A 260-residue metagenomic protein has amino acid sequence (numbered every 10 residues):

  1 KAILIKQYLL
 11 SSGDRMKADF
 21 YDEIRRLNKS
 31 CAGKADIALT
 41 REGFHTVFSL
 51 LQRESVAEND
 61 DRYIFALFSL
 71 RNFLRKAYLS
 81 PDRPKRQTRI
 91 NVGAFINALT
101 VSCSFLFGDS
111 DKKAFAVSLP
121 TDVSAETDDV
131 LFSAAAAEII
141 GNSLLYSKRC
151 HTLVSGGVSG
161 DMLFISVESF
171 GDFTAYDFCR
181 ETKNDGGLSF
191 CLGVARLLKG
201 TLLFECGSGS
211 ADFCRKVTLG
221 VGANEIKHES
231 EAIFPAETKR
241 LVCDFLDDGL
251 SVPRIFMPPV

Functional and structural regions predicted by a protein language model:
I3, D14-D19, R196-V260: Flexible, glycine-/charge-rich segments associated with ATP-binding catalytic modules
P81-K85, S124-T127: Conserved micro-motifs of the catalytic ATP-binding
R86-V101: A conserved beta-strand-to-alpha-helix junction within the catalytic ATP-binding
A114-V123: Conserved catalytic submotifs in the C-terminal HATPase_c
F132-S133: A residue-level detector for a conserved hydrophobic packing site within the catalytic ATP-binding domain
I139-S147: Short helix-loop "hinge" at the ATP-lid/N-box region of the Bergerat-fold HATPase_c
H151-D161: Short beta-strand/loop element within the Bergerat-fold HATPase_c
F164-G186: Glycine-rich/acidic phosphate-handling loop/turn and adjacent ATP-lid/helix of nucleotide-binding kinase/ATPase domains
